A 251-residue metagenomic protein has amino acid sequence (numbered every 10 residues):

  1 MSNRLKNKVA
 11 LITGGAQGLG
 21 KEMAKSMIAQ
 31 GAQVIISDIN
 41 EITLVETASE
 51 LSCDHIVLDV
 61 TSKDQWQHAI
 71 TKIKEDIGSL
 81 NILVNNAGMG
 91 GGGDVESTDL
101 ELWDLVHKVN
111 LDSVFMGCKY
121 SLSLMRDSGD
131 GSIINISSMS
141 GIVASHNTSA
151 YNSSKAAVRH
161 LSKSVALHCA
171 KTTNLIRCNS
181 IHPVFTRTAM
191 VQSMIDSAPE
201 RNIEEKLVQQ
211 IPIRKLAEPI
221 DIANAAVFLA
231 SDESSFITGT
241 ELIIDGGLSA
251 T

Functional and structural regions predicted by a protein language model:
S2-R4, V143, V227, T238-T251: Short C-terminal tail/terminal secondary-structure segment of NAD(P)H-dependent dehydrogenase/reductase domains
G90-D104, S123, D127, N147-A150 (+1 more regions): Conserved mid-core segment of classical short-chain dehydrogenase/reductases
D94-V95, D99-H107, I133, I203 (+1 more regions): Substrate-binding pocket helix/loop in short-chain dehydrogenase/reductase
C118, S154, S162: Active-site helix of classical SDR
S123, L167-K171, S235: Alpha-helical segment proximal to the catalytic Tyr-Lys
S138: Residue(s) in the substrate-gating loop at a strand-loop-helix junction that position the organic substrate next
A170-R177, I237-G239: Short, small/polar-rich loop/turn modules that mediate ligand/substrate recognition or access, typified
